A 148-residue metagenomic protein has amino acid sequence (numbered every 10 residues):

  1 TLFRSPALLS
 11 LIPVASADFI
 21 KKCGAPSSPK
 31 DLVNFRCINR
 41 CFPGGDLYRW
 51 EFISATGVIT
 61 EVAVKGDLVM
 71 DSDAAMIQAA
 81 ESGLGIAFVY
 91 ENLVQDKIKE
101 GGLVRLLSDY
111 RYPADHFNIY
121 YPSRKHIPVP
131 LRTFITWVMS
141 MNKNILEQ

Functional and structural regions predicted by a protein language model:
T1-L2: Short, small-residue-biased leader/transition segments that mark boundaries at the very start of proteins
S5-R40: Flexible hinge/capping segments at coil-to-helix
V14-A15, D71, V89, V138: A conserved hydrophobic position in a structured secondary element of the catalytic/binding core that shapes
S16-F19, F42, A55-T56, S123-K125: Short loop segments at secondary-structure junctions
K30, I77-Q78, R132: Alpha-helical segments flanking ligand/cofactor-binding loops in enzyme cores
R36-T56: Secondary-structure junction motif
T60-R105, Y112, I127: Hydrophobic hinge/microswitch elements
E91-E100, Y110-Q148: C-terminal effector-binding regulatory domain of bacterial HTH transcription factors
